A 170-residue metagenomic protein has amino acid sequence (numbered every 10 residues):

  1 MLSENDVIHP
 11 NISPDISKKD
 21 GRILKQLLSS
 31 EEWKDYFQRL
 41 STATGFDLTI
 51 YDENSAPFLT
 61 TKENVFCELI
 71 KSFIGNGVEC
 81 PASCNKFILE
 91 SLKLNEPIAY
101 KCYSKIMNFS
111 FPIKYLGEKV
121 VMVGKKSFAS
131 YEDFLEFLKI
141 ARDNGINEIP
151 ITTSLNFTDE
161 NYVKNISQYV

Functional and structural regions predicted by a protein language model:
L2-L40, V121-V170: Juxtadomain coupling helices with adjacent low-complexity linkers
H9-I106: Structured interaction and signal-relay segments at domain junctions
F87-Y115, I146-V170: Cysteine/selenocysteine-centered motifs that mediate thiol-based redox chemistry or coordinate metal-sulfur cofactors
I98, Y103-K114, E118-V123, F128-L138: A short beta-strand signature within small-molecule sensing/ligand-binding domains used in signal transduction
